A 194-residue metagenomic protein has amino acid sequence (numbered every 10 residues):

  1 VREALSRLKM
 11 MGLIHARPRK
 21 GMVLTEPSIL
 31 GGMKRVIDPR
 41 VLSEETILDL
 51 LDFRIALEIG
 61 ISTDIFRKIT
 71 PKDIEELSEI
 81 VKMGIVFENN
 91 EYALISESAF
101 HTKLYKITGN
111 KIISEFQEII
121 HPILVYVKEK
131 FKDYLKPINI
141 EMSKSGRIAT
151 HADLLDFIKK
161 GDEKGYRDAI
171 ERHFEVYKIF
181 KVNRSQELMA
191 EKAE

Functional and structural regions predicted by a protein language model:
R2-A56, T63, E191-E194: Short linear motifs at protein or domain termini
K9, E45, A99-F100, A149: Short, conserved clusters of charged catalytic residues that mark active-site and nucleotide-handling motifs
L50-K132, T150-D153, G165-I179, R184: Conserved amphipathic alpha-helical segments that form helical-bundle/coiled-coil interaction surfaces
D133-M142: Short helix-coil transition/hinge motifs at the ends and kinks of transmembrane helices, capturing the brief
K144-G146: Short helix-capping and inter-helix turn/linker motifs at the boundaries of alpha-helical repeat units
I158-K164: Short acidic-aromatic low-complexity motifs
V182-A193: Charge-dense, low-complexity polyampholytic segments
